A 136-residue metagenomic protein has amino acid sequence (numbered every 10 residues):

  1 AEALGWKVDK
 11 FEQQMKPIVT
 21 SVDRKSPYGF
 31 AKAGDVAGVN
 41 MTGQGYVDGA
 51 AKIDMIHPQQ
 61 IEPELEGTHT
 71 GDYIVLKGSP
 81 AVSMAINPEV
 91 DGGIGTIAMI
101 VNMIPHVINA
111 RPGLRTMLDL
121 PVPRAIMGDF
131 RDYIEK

Functional and structural regions predicted by a protein language model:
A1-D72: Active-site-lining helix/loop region of Rossmann-like oxidoreductase modules
I61-K136: C-terminal helical cap and adjacent loop that interface with cofactors, partners, or active-site loops
